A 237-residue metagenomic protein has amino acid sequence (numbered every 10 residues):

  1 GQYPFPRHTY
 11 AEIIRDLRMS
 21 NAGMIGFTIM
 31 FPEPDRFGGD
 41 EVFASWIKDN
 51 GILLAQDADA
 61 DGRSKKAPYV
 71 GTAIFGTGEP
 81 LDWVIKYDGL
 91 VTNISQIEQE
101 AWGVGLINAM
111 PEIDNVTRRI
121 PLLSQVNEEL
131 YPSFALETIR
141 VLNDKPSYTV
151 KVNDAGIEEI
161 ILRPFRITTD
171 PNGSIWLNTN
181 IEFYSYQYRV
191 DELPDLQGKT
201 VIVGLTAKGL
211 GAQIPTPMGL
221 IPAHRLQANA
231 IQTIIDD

Functional and structural regions predicted by a protein language model:
G1-F165, D195-D236: Non-transmembrane functional regions of envelope-associated proteins
V150-E192: Substrate-access "cap/lid" subdomains that shape and gate the entrance to catalytic or ligand-binding pockets
